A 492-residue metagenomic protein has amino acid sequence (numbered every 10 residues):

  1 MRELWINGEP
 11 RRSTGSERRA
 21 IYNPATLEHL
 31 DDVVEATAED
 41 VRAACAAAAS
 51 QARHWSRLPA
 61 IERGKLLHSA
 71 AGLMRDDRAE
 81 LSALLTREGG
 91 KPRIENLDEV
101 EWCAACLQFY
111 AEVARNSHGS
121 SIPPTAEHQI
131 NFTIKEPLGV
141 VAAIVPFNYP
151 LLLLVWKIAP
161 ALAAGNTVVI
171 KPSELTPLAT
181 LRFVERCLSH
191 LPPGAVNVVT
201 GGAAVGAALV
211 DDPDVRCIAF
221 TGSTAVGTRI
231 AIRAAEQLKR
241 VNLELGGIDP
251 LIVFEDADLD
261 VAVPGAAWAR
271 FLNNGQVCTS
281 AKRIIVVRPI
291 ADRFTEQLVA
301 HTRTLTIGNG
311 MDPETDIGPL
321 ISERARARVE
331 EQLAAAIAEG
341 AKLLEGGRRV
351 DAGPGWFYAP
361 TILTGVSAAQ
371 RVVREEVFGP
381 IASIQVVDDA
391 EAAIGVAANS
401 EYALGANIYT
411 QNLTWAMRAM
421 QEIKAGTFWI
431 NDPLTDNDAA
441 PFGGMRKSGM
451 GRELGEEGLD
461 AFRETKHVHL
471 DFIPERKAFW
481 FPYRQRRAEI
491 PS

Functional and structural regions predicted by a protein language model:
M1-T26: Hydrophobic face of amphipathic alpha-helices that form TPR/SEL1-like repeat modules and related alpha-solenoid
T26-D32, V215, I252, T306-I307 (+3 more regions): Conserved C-terminal structural/oligomerization subdomain of aldehyde/semialdehyde dehydrogenase
L27, R63, L85, L107 (+9 more regions): Residue-level signal for inorganic ion chemistry
H29-A36, Q51-R57, A143, L251-F254 (+5 more regions): Short, well-ordered beta-strand elements within core beta-sheets of diverse protein domains
L30-S117, H128: Glycine-rich loop-to-alpha-helix module at the N-terminal edge of alpha/beta enzyme cores
A52, S56, A71-R78, S82 (+19 more regions): Structural signal for hydrophobic packing residues in well-ordered secondary-structure cores of soluble enzyme domains
G119-V261, V387: Rossmann-like NAD(P) dinucleotide-binding subdomain of oxidoreductase/dehydrogenase enzymes
A225-S367, A390, I430, K477-A478 (+1 more regions): ALDH superfamily catalytic-core signature
